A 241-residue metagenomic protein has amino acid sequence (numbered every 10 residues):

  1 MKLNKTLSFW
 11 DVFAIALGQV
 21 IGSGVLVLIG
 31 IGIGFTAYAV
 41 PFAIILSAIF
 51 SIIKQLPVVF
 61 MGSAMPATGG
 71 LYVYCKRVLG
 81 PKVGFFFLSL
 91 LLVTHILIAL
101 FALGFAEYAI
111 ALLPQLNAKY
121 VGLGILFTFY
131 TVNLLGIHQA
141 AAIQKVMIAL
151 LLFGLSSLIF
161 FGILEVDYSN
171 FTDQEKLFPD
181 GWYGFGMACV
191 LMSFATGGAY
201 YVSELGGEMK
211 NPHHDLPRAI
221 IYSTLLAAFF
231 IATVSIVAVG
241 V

Functional and structural regions predicted by a protein language model:
M1-G30, F35-A39, S51-L56, T68: Membrane-interface "cap" regions at the ends of multi-pass membrane proteins
M1-L3, P41, P114-N117, K145-V241: Helix-loop-helix junctions that connect adjacent transmembrane segments in multi-pass membrane transporters
K5-A16, G80-L92, V121-I125, P179-M192: Select transmembrane alpha-helical segments in multipass membrane proteins
S8, G22, M61, G80 (+2 more regions): Hydrophobic/aromatic residues within transmembrane alpha-helices of membrane transport systems, especially the TMDs
I15, L26, S51, Q55-V59 (+5 more regions): Alpha-helical transmembrane segments and their lipid-water interface positions in multi-pass membrane proteins
L17, I21, F42, L46-F50 (+4 more regions): Lipid-exposed faces of alpha-helical membrane segments in multi-pass integral membrane proteins
I31-G34, A43, I52-L134, Q139: Hydrophobic transmembrane alpha-helices that form the core helical bundles of multi-pass secondary transporters
L56-A67, I137-A141, I163-F171, I236-G240: Transmembrane helix-loop junctions in multipass membrane proteins, especially transporters and channels
